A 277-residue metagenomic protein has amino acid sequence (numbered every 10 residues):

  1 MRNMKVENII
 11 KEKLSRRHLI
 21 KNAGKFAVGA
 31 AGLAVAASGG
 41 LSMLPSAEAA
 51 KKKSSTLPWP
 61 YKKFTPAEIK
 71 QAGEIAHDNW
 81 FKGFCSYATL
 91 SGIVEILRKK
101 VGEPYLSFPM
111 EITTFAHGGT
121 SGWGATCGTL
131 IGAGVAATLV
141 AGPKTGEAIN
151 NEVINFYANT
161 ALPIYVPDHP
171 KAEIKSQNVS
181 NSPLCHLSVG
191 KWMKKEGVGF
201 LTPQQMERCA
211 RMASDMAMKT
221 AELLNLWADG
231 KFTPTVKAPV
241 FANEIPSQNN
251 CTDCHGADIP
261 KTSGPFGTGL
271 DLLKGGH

Functional and structural regions predicted by a protein language model:
M1-H18: N-terminal secretory signal peptides
K13-H18, A30-K53: N-terminal twin-arginine translocation
E48-F64, E222-A228, V236-A238, G256-H277: Flexible linker/context regions in extracytoplasmic redox proteins
S55-F84: Polybasic, low-complexity association/targeting segments
G73-G83, F115-G124, L201-Q205, V240: A short glycine/serine-rich beta->alpha loop
F84-A141: Small-residue-enriched, tightly packed secondary-structure blocks
G92-L97, A136-A137, N150-N225, F232-A242 (+1 more regions): Amphipathic alpha-helical interface segments
Q248-D258: The canonical Cys-X-X-Cys-His
